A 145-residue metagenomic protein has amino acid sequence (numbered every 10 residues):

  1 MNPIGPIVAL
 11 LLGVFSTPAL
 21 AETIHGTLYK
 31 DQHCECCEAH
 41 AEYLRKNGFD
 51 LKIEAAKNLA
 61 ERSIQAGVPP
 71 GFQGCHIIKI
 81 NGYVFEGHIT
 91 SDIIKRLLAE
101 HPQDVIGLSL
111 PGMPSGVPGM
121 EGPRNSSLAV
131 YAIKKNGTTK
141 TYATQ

Functional and structural regions predicted by a protein language model:
M1-I7: Bacterial N-terminal signal peptides that target proteins for export
S16-P18: N-terminal signal peptide c-region/cleavage motif recognized by signal peptidases
A21-N47: Local sequence-structure signature of Cys/Sec-based thiol-disulfide redox active-site neighborhoods
H25-G26, F49-L51, N81-V84: Short active-site oxyanion
H33, H40, A55-N58, T90-I94: Stable alpha-helical elements in mature extracytoplasmic
A41-E61: Conserved helix-turn-beta segment immediately C-terminal to the redox Cys motif in thioredoxin-like folds
Q65, G71-Q145: Thiol/selenol-based redox catalytic cores and closely related redox-interacting motifs
